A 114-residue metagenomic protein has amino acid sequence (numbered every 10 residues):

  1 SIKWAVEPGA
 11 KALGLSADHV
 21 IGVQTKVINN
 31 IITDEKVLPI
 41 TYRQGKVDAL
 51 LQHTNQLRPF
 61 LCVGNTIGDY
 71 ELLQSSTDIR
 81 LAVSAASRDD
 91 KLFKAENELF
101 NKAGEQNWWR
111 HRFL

Functional and structural regions predicted by a protein language model:
S1-L114: C-terminal cap/substrate-recognition subdomain and adjoining C-terminal extension of metal-dependent phosphatase-like
